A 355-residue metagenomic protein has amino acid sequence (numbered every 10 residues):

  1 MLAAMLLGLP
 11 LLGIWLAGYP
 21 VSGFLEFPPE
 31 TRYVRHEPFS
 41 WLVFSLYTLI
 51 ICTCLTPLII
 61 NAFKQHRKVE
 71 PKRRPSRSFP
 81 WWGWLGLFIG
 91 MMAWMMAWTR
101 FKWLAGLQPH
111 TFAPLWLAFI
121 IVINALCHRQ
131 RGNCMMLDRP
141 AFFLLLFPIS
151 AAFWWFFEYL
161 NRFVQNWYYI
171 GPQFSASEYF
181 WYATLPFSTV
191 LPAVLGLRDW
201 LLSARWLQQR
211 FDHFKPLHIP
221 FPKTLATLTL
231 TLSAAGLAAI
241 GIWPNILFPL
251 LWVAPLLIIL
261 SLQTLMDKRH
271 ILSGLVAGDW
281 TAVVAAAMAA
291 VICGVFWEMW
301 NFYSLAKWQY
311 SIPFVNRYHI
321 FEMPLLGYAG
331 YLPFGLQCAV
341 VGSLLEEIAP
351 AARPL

Functional and structural regions predicted by a protein language model:
M1-L355: Aromatic-rich, lipid-facing transmembrane alpha helices and their immediate juxtamembrane interface loops in integral
